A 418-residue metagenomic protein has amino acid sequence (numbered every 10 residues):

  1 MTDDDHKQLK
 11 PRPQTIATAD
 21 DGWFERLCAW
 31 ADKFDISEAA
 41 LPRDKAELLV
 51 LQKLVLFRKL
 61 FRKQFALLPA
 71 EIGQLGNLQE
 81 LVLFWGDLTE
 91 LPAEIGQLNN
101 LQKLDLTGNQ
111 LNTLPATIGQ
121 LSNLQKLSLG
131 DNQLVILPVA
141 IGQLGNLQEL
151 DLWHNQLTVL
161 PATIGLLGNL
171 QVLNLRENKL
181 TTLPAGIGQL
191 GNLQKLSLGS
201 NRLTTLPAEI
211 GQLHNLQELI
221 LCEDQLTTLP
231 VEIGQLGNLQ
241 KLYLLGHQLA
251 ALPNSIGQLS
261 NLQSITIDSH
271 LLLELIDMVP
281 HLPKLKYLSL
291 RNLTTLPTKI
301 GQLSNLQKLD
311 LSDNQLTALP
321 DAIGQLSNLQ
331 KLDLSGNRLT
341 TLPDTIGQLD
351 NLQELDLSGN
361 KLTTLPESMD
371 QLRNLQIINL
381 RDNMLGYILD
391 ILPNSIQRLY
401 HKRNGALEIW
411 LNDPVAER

Functional and structural regions predicted by a protein language model:
M1-W85, T89-A93, N99-T107, N112-S128 (+11 more regions): The feature captures the LRR N-terminal capping module
